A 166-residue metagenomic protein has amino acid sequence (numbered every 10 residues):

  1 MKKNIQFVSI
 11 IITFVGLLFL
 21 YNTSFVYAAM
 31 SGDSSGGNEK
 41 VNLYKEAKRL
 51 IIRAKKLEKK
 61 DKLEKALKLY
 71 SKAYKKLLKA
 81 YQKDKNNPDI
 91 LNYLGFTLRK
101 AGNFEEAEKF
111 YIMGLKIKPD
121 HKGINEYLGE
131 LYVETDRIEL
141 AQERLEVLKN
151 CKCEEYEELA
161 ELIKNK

Functional and structural regions predicted by a protein language model:
K83, I117, L148-C151: Structural marker of alpha-solenoid helical repeat scaffolds
N87, H121, C153-Y156: Residue-level recognition of tetratricopeptide repeat
K100, E134-T135, N165-K166: Register position in tetratricopeptide repeats
